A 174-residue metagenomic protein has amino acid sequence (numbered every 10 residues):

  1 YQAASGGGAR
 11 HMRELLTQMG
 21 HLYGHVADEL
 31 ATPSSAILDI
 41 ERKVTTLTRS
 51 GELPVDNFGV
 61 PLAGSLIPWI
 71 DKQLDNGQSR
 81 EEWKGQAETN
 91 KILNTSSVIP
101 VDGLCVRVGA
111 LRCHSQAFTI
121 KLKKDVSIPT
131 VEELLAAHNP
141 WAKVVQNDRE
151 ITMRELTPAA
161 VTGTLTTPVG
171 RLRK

Functional and structural regions predicted by a protein language model:
Y1-L134: Active-site-lining helix/loop region of Rossmann-like oxidoreductase modules
P100, L104-K174: Acyl-CoA thioester-binding alpha/beta core of soluble enzymes
